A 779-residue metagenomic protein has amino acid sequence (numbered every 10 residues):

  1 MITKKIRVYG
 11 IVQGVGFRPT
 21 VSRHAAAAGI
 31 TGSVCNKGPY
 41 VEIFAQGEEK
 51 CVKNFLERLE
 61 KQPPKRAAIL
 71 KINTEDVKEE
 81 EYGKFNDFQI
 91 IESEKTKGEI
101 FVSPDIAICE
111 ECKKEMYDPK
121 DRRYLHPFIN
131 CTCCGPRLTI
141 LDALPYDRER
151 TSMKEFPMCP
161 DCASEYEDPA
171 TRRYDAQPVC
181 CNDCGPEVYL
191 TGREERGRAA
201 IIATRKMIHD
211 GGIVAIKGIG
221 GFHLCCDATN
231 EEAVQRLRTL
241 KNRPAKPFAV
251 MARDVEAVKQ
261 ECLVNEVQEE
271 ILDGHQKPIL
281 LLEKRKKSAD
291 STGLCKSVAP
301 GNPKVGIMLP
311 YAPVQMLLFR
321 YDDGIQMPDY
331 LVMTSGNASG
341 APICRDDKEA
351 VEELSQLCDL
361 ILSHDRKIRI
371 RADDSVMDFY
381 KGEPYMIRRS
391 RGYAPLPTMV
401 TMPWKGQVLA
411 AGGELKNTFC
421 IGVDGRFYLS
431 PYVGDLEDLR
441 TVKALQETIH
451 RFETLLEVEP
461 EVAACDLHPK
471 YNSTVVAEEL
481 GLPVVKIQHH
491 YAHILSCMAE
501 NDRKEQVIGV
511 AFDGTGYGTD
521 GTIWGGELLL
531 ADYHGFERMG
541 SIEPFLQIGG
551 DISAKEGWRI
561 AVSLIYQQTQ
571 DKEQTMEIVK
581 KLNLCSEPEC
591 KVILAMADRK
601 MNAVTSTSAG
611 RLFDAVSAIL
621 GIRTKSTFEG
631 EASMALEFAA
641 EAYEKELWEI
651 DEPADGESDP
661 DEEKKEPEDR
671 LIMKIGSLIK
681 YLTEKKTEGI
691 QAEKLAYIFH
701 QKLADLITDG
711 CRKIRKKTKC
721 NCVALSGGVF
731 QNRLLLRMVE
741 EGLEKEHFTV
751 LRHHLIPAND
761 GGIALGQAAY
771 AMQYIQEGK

Functional and structural regions predicted by a protein language model:
M1-P178, N182, Y189: Intrinsically disordered, low-complexity, mixed-charge
Q62, E165, D323, M327-M402 (+2 more regions): Internal gly/pro-rich beta-alpha loop/helix module that stabilizes soluble enzyme cofactors or their anionic handles
D76, C159, G221-K286: A phosphate-binding glycine/aspartate-rich beta-alpha loop in the early core of alpha/beta enzymes
P178, G185-E187, G413-R451, S563-C720 (+1 more regions): A contiguous, well-structured pocket-lining segment that forms one wall/lid of small-molecule binding clefts in soluble
A215, E457-P469, T718-V729: Short glycine-rich phosphate-binding loop at a beta-alpha junction
K259-V264, L317, I343-K348, D374-S375 (+2 more regions): Conserved phosphate-binding catalytic cores of ATP/NTP-utilizing and phosphoryl-transfer enzymes
D466, G481-H493, N721-A724, R733 (+1 more regions): Conserved phosphate-binding/catalytic loops in two-lobed NTP-binding clefts
Y491-F512, G516-G518, G557-Y566, Q701 (+1 more regions): Glycine-rich phosphate-binding/hydrolytic loop that grips phosphoryl groups
